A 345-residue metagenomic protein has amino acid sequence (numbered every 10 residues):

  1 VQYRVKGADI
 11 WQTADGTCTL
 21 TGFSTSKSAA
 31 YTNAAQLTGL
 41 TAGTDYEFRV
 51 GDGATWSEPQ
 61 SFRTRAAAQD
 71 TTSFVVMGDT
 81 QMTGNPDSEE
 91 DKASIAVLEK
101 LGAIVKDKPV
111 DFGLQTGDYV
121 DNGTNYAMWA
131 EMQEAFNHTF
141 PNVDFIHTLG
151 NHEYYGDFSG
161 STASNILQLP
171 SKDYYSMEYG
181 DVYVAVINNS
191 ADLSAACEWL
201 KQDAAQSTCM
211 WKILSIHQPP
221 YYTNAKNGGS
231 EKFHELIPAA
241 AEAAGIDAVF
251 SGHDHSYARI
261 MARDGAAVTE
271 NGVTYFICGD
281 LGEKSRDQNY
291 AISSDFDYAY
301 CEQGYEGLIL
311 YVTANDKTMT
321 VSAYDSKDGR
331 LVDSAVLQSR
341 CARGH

Functional and structural regions predicted by a protein language model:
V1-D87, A103-D107, Y311-H345: Acidic, histidine-bearing metal-coordination/catalytic regions of metal-dependent phosphoesterases
D9-S28, V75-A96, G123, Y155-G156 (+4 more regions): Acidic/histidine-rich helix-loop elements that form or flank divalent-metal/phosphate-binding sites at the catalytic
T25-Q36, D45-S61, N125-W211, L236-A240 (+2 more regions): Extended active-site neighborhood of metal-dependent phosphoesterases/phosphodiesterases
T71-T148, E153-Y154: Conserved, compact domain cores that house catalytic/ligand-binding motifs in diverse enzymes and effector modules
F74-V76, F112-L114, V184-V186, I213-S215 (+1 more regions): Structural motif
M77-Q81, G117-Y119, N151-H152, N189-S190 (+3 more regions): Active-site metal-binding loops of divalent metal-dependent hydrolases
E89, A93, S207-S251, A267-E270: Active-site-proximal segments of metal-dependent phosphoesterases and phosphodiesterases across multiple
S251, R259, S334-V336: Residue-level detector of high-confidence beta-strand sites
